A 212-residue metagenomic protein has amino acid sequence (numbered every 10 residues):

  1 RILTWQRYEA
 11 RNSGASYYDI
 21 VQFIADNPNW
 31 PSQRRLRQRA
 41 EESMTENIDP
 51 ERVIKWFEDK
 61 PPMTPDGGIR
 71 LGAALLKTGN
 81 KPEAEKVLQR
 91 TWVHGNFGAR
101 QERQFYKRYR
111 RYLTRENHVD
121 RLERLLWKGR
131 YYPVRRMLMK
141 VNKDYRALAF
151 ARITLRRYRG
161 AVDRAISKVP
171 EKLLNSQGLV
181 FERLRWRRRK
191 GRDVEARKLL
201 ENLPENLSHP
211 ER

Functional and structural regions predicted by a protein language model:
R1-R212: Alpha-helical solenoid repeat scaffolds
